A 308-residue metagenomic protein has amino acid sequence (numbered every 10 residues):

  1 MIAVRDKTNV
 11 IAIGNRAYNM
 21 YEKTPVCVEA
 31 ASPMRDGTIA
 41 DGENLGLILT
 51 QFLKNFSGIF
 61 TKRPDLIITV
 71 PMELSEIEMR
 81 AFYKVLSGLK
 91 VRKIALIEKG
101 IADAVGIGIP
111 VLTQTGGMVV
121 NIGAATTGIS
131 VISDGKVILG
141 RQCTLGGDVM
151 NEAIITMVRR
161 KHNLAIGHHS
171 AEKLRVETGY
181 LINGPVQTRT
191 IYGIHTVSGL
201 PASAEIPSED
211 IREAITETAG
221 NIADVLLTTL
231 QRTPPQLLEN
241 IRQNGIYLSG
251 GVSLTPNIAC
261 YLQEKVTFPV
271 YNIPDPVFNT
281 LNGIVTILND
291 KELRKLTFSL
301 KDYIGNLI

Functional and structural regions predicted by a protein language model:
A3-V119, I132-I246, S253-D275, N279-T280 (+1 more regions): Nucleotide/phosphate-binding catalytic cleft detector across ATP-hydrolyzing and phosphate-transferring enzymes
I122-A124: A generic beta-sheet turn/junction motif
